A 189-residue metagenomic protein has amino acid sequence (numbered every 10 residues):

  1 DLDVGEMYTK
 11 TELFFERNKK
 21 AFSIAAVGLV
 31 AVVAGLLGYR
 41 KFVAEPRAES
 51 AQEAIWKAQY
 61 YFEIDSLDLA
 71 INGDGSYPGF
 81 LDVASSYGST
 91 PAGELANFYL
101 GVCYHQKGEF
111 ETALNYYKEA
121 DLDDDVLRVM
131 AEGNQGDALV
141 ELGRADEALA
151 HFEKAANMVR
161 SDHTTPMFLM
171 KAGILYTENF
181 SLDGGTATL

Functional and structural regions predicted by a protein language model:
D1-G28: N-terminal positive-inside, membrane-proximal cytosolic segments immediately preceding the first
A21, E45, A84-G93, K107 (+2 more regions): Short solvent-exposed coil/turn linkers within tandem alpha-helical repeat scaffolds
